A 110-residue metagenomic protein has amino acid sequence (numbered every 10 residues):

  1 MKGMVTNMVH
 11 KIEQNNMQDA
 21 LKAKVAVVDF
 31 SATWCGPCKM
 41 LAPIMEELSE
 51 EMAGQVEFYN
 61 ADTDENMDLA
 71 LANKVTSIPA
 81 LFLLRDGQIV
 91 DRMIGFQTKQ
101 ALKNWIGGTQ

Functional and structural regions predicted by a protein language model:
M1-D19: N-terminal "domain-start" segment that seeds a small globular fold
I12, F30, M45-S49, A53-D68: Thiol-based oxidoreductase modules, predominantly thioredoxin-like and allied folds used for disulfide exchange
L21-S31: Short active-site neighborhood of thiol/selenol oxidoreductases, capturing the structured segment around
C35-C38: Short cysteine clusters
M67, N73-F82: Structural micro-motif
R85-Q110: Non-catalytic, surface beta->alpha helical segment in thiol-disulfide oxidoreductase systems
